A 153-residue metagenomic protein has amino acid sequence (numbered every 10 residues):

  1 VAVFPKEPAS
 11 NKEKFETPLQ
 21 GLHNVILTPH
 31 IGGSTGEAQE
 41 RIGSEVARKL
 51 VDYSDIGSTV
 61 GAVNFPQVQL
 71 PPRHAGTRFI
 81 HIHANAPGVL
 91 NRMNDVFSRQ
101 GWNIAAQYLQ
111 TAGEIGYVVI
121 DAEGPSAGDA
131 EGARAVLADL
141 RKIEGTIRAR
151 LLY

Functional and structural regions predicted by a protein language model:
V1-P71, Y117, D121-G124, E144-T146 (+1 more regions): Rossmann-like dinucleotide-binding domain for NAD(H)/NADP(H)
V60-Y153: A conserved regulatory-domain signal marking ACT and ACT-like small-molecule sensing domains and adjacent regulatory
